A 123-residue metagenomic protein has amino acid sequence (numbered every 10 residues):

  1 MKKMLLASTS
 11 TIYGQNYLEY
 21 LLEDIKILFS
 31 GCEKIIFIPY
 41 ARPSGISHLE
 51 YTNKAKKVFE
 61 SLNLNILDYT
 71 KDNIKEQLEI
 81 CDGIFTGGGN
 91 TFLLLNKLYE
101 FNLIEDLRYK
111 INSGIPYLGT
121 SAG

Functional and structural regions predicted by a protein language model:
M1-G87: N-terminal beta1-alpha1 cap of cysteine-dependent amidohydrolase-like domains
S10-I12, N90-T91, A122-G123: Short acidic/polar capping segments at secondary-structure boundaries
G14, G45, L93-L95, G119: Short, well-ordered, mixed-charge alpha-helical segments that flank or form enzyme active sites
D24, E100-G114: Catalytic-core regions built around general acid/base machinery
F85-G88, I111-G123: Catalytic nucleophile loop
T91-F101: Glycine/threonine-rich flexible loop motifs
